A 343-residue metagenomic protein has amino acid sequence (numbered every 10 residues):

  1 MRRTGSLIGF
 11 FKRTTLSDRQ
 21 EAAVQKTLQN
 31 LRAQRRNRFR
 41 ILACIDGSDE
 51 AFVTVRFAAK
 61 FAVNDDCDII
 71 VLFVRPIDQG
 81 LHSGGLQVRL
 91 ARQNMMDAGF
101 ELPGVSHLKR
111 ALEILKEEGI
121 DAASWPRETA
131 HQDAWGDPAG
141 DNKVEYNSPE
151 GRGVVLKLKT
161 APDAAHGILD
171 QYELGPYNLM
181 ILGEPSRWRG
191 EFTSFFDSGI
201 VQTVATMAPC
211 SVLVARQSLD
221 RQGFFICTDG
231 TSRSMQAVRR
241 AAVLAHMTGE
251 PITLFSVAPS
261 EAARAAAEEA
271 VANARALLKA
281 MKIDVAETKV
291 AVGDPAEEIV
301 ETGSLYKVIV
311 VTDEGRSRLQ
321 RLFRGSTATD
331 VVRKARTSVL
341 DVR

Functional and structural regions predicted by a protein language model:
M1-Q29, A51-F57, A62, K157-L219 (+1 more regions): Gly/Ser-rich helix-loop-strand patches that form or flank binding pockets for ribonucleotide-derived cofactors
R19-Q20, T27-E101, L112-S124, M207 (+3 more regions): Small/aliphatic-rich secondary-structure junction motif
A51, A165, S234, A296-E297: Short, well-ordered alpha-helical microsegments
D68, A134, E173-Y177: Low-complexity, intrinsically disordered terminal regions of eukaryotic RNA-associated proteins
V71, S124-T129, L156-L158, V214 (+3 more regions): A structural preference for short, hydrophobic beta-strand core positions in alpha/beta folds
Q79, Q132, R189, Q222 (+2 more regions): Generic structural signal for helix capping and beta-alpha/helix-loop junctions
P126-D141, E145-G167, A291-A296: Charged docking surfaces used in two-component/phosphorelay signaling
Q202, A242, A276, E297 (+1 more regions): Active-site phosphate/pyrophosphate- and oxyanion-stabilizing loops and adjacent acidic/basic residues in soluble
